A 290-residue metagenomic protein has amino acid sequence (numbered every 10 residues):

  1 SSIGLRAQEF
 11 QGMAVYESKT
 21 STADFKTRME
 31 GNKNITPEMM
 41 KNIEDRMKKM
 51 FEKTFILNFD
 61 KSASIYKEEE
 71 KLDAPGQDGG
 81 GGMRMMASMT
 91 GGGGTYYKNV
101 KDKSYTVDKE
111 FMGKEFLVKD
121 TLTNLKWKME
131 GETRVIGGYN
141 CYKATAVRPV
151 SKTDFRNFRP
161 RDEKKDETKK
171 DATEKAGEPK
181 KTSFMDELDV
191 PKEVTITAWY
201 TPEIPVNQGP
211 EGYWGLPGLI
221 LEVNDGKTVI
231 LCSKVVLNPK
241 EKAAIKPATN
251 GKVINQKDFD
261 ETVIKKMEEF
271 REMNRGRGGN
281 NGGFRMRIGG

Functional and structural regions predicted by a protein language model:
I3-A7: Sec/Tat signal peptide C-region and signal peptidase I cleavage site
E9-G290: Extended soluble regions of mature proteins
